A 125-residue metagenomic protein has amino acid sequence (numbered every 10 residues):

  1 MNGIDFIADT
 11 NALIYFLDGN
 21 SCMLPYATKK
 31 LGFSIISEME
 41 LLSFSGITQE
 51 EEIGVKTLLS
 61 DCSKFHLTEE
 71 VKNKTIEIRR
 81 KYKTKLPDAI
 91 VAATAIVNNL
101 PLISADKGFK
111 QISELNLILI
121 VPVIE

Functional and structural regions predicted by a protein language model:
M1-F33, S43-K56, E125: Short, well-structured N-terminal submotif of metal-dependent ribonuclease cores
M1-I4, V97-E125: Acidic, PIN/NYN-like endoribonuclease modules and their adjacent C-terminal/linker elements
F6-I7, K30-G32, D61, F65 (+1 more regions): Short loop->beta-strand "edge-of-pocket" segments that line small-molecule binding or catalytic clefts across diverse
D9-T10, S37, A105: A secondary-structure boundary/capping signal
T10, E69, D88-A89: Conserved glycosyltransferase catalytic-site signature
L13, E38-L41, F109-K110: A generic structural signal for short hydrophobic patches within well-formed alpha-helices
D61-K81: Acidic catalytic patch
L86-P101: Acidic, metal-associated active-site segment
